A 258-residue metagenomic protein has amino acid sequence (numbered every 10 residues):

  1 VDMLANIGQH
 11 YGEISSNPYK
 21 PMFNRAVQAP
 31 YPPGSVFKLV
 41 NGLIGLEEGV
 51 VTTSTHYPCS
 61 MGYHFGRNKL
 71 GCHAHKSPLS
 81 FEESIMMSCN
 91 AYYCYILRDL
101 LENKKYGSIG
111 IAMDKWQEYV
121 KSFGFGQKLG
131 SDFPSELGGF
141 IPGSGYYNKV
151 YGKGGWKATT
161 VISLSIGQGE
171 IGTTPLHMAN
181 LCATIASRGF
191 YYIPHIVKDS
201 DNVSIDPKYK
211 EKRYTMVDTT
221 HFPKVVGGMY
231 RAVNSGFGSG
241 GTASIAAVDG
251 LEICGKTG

Functional and structural regions predicted by a protein language model:
V1-S35, V40-G258: Beta-lactam-recognizing serine transpeptidase/beta-lactamase-like catalytic domain environment
